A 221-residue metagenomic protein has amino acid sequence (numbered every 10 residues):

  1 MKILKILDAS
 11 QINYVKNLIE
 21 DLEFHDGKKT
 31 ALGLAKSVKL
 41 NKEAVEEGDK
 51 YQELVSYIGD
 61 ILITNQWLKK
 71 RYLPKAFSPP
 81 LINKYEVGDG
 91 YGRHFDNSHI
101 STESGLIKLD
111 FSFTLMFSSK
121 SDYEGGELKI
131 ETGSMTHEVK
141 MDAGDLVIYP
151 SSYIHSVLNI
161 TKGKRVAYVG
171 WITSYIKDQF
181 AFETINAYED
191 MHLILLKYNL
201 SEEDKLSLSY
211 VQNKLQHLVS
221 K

Functional and structural regions predicted by a protein language model:
M1-L81, T184-K221: Non-heme Fe(II)/2-oxoglutarate
W67-N186: Catalytic core of non-heme Fe(II) oxygenases with the double-stranded beta-helix
